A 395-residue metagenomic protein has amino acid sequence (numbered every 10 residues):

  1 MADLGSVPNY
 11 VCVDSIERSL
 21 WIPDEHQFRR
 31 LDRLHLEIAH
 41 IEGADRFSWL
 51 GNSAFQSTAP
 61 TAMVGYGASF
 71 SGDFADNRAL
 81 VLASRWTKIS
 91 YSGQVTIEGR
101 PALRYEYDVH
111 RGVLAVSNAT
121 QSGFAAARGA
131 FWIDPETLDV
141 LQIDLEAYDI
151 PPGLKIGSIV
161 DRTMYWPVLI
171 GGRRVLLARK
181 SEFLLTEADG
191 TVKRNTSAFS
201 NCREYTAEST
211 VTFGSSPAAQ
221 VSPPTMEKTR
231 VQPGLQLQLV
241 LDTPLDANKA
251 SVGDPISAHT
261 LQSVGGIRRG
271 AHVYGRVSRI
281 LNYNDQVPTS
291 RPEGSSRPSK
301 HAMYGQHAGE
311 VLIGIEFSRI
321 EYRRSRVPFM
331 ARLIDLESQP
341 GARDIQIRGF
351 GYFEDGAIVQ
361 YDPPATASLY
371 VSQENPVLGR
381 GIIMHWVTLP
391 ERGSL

Functional and structural regions predicted by a protein language model:
M1-R128, P135-L141, E146-V160, M164-L176 (+2 more regions): Structured extracytoplasmic
A130-F131, S318: Generic short beta-strand
F131-I133, I267: Generic recognition of well-ordered secondary-structure surfaces with a strong bias for beta-strand segments
L141, W166, M226-L395: Contiguous beta-sheet cores, especially beta-hairpins with glycine/small-residue-rich turns and Gly-(small hydrophobic)
